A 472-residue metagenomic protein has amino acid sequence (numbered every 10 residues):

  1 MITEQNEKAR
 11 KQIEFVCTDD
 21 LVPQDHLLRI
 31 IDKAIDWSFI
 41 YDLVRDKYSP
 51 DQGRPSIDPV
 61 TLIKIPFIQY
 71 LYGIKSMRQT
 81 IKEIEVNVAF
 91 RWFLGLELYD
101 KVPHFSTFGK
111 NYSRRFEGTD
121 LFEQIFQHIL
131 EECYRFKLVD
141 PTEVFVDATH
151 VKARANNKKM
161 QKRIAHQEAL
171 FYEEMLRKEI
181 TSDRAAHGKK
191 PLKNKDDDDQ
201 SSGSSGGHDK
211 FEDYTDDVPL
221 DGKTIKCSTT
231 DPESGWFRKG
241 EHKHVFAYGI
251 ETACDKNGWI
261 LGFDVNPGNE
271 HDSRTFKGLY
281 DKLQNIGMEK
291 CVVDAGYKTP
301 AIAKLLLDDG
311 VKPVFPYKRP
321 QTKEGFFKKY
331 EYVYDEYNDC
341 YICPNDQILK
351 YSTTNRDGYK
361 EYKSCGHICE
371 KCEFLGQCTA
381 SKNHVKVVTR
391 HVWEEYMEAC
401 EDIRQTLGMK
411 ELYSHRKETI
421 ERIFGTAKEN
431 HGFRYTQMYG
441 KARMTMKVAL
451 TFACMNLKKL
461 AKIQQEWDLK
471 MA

Functional and structural regions predicted by a protein language model:
M1-R29: Hydrophobic alpha-helical membrane-insertion signals
E4, P66, G73-V86, L96-A472: Anion-binding and metal-coordination hotspots
K11, Q24, W37, D58 (+2 more regions): Generic alpha-helical segment signature
C17, I35-F39, G95, K328 (+1 more regions): Short, solvent-exposed coil/turn linker segments
Q24-F67, Y72-G73: Basic, short loop/linker segments at the boundary and entry of helix-turn-helix/winged-helix-like folds
F90-L94: Short amphipathic alpha-helical interface patches used for protein-protein assembly/oligomerization
